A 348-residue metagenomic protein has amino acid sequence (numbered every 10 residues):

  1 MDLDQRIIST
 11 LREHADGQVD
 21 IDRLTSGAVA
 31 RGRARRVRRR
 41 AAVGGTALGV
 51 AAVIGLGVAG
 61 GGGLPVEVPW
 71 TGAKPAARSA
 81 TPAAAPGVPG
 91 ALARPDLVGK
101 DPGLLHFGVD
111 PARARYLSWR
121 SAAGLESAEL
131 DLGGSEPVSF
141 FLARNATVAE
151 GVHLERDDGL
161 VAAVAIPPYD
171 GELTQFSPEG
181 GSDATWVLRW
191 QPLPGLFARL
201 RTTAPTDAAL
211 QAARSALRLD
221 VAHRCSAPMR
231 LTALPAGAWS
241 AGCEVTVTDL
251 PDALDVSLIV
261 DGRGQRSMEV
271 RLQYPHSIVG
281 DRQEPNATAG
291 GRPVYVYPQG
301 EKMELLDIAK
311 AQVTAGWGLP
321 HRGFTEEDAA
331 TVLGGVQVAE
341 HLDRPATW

Functional and structural regions predicted by a protein language model:
M1-P95, V336: N-terminal export/targeting signals for secretion/compartment entry
I54-W348: Intrinsically disordered, low-complexity prosegments and terminal tails associated with secretory/extracytoplasmic
